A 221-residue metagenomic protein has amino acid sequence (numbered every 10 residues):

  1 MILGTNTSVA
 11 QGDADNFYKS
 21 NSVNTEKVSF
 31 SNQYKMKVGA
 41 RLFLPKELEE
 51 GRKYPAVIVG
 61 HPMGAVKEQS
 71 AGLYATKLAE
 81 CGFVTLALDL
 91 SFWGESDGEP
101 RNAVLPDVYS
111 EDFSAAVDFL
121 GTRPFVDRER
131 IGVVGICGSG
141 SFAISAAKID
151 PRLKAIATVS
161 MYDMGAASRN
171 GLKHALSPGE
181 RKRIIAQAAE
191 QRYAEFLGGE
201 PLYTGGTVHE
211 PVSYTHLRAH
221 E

Functional and structural regions predicted by a protein language model:
G12-G51: N-terminal cap/lid segment of alpha/beta-hydrolase-fold proteins
R52-P62: Short beta-strand element of the alpha/beta-hydrolase
G64-A75: The serine-hydrolase catalytic nucleophile loop
E80-E95: Conserved alpha/beta-hydrolase
F92-V104: Glycine-rich "HGGG/HGxG" loop immediately N-terminal to the catalytic nucleophile of the alpha/beta-hydrolase
V104-R123: Alpha/beta-hydrolase active-site loop
D118-Q187: Primarily recognizes the serine-hydrolase "nucleophile elbow" in alpha/beta-hydrolase and SGNH/GDSL folds
T215-E221: Conserved small/polar residues in nucleotide/adenosyl-binding loops
